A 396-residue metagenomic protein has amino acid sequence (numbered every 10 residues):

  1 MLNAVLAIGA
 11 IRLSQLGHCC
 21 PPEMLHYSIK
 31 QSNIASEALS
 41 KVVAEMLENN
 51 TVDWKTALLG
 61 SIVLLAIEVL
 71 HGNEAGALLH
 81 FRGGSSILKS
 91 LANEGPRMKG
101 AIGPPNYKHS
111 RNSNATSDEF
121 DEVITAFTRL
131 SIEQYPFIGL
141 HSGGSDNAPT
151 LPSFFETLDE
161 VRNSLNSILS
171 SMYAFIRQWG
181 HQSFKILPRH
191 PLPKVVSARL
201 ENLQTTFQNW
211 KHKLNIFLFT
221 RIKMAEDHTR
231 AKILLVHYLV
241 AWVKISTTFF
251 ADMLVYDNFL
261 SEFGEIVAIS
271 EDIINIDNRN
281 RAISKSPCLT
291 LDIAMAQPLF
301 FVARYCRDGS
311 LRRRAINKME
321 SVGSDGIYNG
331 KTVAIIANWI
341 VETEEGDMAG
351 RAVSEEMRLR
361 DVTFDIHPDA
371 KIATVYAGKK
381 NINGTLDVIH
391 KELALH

Functional and structural regions predicted by a protein language model:
N3-I11, L16-A198, F219-A231, K285-C288: Intrinsically disordered, low-complexity acidic/Ser/Thr-rich segments used as protein-protein interaction/activation
A10-S14, V69, I132, V243-T248 (+2 more regions): Specific register positions within alpha-helical solenoid repeats of the TPR/Sel1-like families, i.e., one
S28, A35, V42, G84 (+5 more regions): Alpha-helical solenoid scaffolds that mediate protein-protein interactions, centered on TPR/SEL1-like repeats but also
Q31, A38, H80, E262 (+2 more regions): Alpha-helical solenoid repeat scaffolds, predominantly canonical TPR units
D53-S61, A225-T248, S284-D308, R312-R313 (+2 more regions): Amphipathic alpha-helical protein-interaction segments enriched in hydrophobic
A101-R162, N209, E320-H396: Intrinsically disordered, low-complexity regulatory regions with latent secondary structure
S197-I266: Long, well-ordered mid-to-C-terminal structural blocks that present hydrophobic/aromatic surfaces
M253-V302: Structured C-terminal portions of repeat-based eukaryotic scaffold domains
